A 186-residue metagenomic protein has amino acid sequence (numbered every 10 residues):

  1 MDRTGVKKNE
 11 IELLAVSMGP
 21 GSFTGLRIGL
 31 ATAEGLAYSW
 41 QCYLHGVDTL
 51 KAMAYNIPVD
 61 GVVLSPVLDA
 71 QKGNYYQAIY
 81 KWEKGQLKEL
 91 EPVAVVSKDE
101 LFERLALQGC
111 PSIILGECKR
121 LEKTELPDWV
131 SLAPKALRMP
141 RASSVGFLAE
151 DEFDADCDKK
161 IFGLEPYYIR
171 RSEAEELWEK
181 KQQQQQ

Functional and structural regions predicted by a protein language model:
M1-M18, V95, M139: N-terminal beta-alpha supersecondary unit
T4-N9, Y38-T49, C157: Phosphate-handling active-site elements
E10-L13, S112, L164: Residue-level recognition of the N-termini of beta-strands and the immediately preceding loop/turn
L13-L44: DPxDG-like acidic metal-binding loop motif
I28-T32, S97, R141-V145: Catalytic-loop motifs flanking and including active-site residues across diverse enzymes
T32-L36, M53-A54, V145, A149: Buried hydrophobic packing segments
Y43-P140, D154, Y168, E173: Surface "functional belts" at beta-alpha junctions
S131-Q186: Acyltransferase
